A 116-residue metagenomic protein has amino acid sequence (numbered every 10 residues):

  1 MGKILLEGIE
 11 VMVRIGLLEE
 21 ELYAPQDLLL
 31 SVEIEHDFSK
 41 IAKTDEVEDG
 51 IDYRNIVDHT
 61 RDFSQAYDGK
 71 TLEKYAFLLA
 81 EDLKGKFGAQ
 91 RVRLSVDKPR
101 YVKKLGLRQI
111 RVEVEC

Functional and structural regions predicted by a protein language model:
M1-C116: N-terminal, polar/charged subdomain of small-to-medium soluble alpha/beta proteins
